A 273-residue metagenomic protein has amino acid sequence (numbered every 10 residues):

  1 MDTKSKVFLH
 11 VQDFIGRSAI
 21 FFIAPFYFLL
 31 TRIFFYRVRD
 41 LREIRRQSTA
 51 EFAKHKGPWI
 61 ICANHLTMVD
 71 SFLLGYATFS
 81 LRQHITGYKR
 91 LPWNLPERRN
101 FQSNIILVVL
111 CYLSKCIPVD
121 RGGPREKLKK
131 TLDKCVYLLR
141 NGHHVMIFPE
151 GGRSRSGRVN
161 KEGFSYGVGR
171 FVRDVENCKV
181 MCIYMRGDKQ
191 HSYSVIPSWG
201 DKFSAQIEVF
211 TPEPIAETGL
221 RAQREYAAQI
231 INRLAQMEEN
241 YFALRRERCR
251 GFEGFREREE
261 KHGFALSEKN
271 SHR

Functional and structural regions predicted by a protein language model:
M1-Q83, G87-L91, S103-V108, Y112-K115 (+1 more regions): Membrane-anchoring hydrophobic helices of lipid-metabolizing enzymes
H10, L244-N270: Short, highly charged C-terminal tails/helix-capping segments
G57-A63, G142-P149, C178: Generic beta-sheet signal
N64, E97, E150, I183-M185: Cofactor-binding loop segments of dinucleotide-utilizing enzymes, especially the Rossmann-like FAD- and NAD(P)+-binding
P92-R99: Short internal beta-strands
L95, I117, K179-I183: Hydrophobic/aromatic beta-strand patches that form the interior of the parallel beta-sheet core in alpha/beta enzyme
I105-V108, H143-H144, R155-E225, F255: A cross-family acyltransferase "interaction/gating" segment
P124-K129, K161-E162: A conditional alpha-helix N-cap/helix-loop micro-motif detector
